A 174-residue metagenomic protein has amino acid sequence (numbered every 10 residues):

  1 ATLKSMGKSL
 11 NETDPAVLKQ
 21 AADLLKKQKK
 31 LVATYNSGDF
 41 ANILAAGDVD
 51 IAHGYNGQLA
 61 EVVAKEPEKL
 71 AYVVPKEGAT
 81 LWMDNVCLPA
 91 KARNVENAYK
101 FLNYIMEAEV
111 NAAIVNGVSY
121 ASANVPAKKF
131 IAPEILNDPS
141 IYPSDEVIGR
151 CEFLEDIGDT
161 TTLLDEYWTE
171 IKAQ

Functional and structural regions predicted by a protein language model:
A1-D48: Extracytoplasmic ligand-binding site segments that recognize negatively charged/polar headgroups
M6-S9, Q28-V32, D48, V63-E66 (+4 more regions): Sec/Tat-exported extracytoplasmic proteins
A22-K26, E66-A90, L136: Periplasmic-binding protein-like
A33-T34, I43, D50-G54, A71-V74 (+1 more regions): Structural recognition of the beta-strand scaffold that forms the well-ordered cores of secreted hydrolase catalytic
F40-I43, L59, A98, N111: Short, hydrophobic alpha-helical packing/hinge segments within bilobed ligand-binding/sensory domains
N42, D145-Q174: Conserved C-terminal helix/tail region of periplasmic/extracytoplasmic solute-binding proteins
I51-K69: A ligand-binding cleft/hinge motif common to bilobed small-molecule-binding domains
P89-I148: Mature extracytoplasmic/periplasmic domains
